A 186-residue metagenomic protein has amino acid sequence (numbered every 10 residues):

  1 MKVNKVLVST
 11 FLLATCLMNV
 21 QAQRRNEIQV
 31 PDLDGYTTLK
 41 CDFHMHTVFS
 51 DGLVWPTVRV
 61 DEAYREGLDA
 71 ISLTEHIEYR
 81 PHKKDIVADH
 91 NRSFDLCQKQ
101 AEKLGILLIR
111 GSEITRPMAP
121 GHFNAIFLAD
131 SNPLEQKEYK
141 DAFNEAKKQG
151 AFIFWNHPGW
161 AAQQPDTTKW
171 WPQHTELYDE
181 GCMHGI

Functional and structural regions predicted by a protein language model:
M1-V8: Bacterial N-terminal signal peptides that target proteins for export
S9-C16: Bacterial N-terminal signal peptides
V20-A22: Boundary at the C-terminal end of the N-terminal hydrophobic targeting segment
R25-H174, G181: A metal-dependent hydrolase metal-coordination microenvironment
D179-I186: Aromatic- and acid-rich polysaccharide-binding/catalytic face of secreted or lumenal carbohydrate-active enzymes
